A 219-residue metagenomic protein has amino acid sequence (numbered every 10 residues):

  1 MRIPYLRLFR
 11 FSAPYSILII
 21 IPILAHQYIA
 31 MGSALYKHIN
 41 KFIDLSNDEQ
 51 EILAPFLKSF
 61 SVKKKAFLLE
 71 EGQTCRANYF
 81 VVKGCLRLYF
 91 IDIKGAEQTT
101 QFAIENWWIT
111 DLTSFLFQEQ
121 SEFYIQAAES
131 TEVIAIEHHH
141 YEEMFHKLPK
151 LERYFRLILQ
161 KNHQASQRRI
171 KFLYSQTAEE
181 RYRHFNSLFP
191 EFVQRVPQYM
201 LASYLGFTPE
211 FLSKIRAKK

Functional and structural regions predicted by a protein language model:
A25-K58: Cyclic nucleotide-binding regulatory module and flanking cytosolic helices
K58, F67, C85-F90, E132-V133: Short beta-strand segments in beta-sandwich/barrel cores
L68-Q73: Short phosphate-coordinating micro-motif centered on Lys-Gly-acidic
R76, F80-R87: Glycine- and acidic-residue-biased ligand/ion/polar-headgroup-sensing regions
T99-R156, Q160: Cyclic-nucleotide recognition modules
Q176-K219: Phosphate-/nucleic-acid-contacting segments
